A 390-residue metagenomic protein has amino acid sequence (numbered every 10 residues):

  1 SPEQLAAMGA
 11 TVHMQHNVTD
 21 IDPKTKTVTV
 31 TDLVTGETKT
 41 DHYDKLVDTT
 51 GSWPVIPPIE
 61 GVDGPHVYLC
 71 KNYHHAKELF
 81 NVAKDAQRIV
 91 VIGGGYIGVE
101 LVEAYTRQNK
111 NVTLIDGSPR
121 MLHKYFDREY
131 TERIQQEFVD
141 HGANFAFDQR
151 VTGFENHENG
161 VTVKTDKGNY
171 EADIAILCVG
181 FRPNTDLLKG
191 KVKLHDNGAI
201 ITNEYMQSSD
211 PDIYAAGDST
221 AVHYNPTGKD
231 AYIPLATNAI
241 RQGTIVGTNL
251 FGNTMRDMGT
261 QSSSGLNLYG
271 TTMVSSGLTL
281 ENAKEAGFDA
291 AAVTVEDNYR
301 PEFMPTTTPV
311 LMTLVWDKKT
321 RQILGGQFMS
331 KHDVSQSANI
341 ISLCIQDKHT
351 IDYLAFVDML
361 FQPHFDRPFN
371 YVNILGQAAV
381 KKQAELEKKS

Functional and structural regions predicted by a protein language model:
S1-Y43, D127-N144, N282, I374 (+2 more regions): N-terminal Rossmann-like dinucleotide/flavin-binding domain of flavoprotein oxidoreductases that bind FAD/FMN
M14-H16, D22, D32, K71 (+4 more regions): Short loop/edge segments at beta-strand edges and connector loops that shape dinucleotide/nucleotide cofactor-binding
T35-K45, D166-I174, S209: Core beta-strand elements of the Rossmann-like FAD/NAD(P) dinucleotide-binding domain in flavoenzyme oxidoreductases
D48-Q108, N144-F145, G190, D196-N197 (+1 more regions): Glycine-rich dinucleotide-binding loop and its adjacent helix/turn
P65-A86, T162, N169-I245, C344: FAD-site-proximal beta/loop scaffold in flavoenzymes
Y96-G153, L235-N238, D257, S262-L280: Rossmann-like dinucleotide-binding cores of NAD(P)H-dependent redox enzymes
T202, A216-T279, D366-E387: A conserved FAD-binding loop/helix module that cradles the flavin
T271-M273, A286-S390: Flexible, glycine-rich terminal cap/loop adjacent to redox cofactors in electron-transfer oxidoreductases
